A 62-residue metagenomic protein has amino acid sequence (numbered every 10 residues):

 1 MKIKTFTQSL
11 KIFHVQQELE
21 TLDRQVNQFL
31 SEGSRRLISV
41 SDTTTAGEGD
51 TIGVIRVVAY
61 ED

Functional and structural regions predicted by a protein language model:
M1, S39-V40: Short, hydrophobic/aromatic-rich segments at coil-to-beta transitions
I3-R36: Short, well-ordered alpha-helical segments
T21, V40, A59-Y60: Intrinsically disordered, low-complexity regulatory regions of eukaryotic regulatory proteins
R35, T44, R56-A59: Beta-sandwich/jellyroll recognition modules and their flexible linkers
S41-G47: Short, solvent-exposed loop/turn elements at beta->coil junctions and helix N-caps that rim active or binding pockets
G49-D62: C-terminal edge-of-domain segments
